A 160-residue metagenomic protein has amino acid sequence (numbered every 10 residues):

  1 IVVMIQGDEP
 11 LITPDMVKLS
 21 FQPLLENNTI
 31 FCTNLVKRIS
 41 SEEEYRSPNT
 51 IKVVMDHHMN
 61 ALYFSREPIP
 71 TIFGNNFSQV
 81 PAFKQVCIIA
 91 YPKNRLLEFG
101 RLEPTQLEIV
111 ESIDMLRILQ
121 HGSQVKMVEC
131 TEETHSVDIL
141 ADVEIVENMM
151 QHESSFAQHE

Functional and structural regions predicted by a protein language model:
I1-P10: Short beta-strand-to-loop acidic/aromatic patch adjacent to the donor-nucleotide binding site
V2, V17-F21, N27-T33, K126-V128 (+2 more regions): Structured catalytic cores of enzymes that bind and process phosphorylated ligands/cofactors
M4, M16, M55, M59 (+3 more regions): Detector for methionine-enriched segments
P10-I12, T134: A short, conserved beta-strand element in the Rossmann-like catalytic core that flanks the donor/metal-binding loop
I12-E103: Conserved core of the sugar-phosphate nucleotidyltransferase
L24, H159-E160: Generic low-complexity segments that are intrinsically disordered, proline-rich and/or Lys/Arg-biased
S78-H159: Conserved alpha/beta core of the MobA/IspD/sugar-nucleotide pyrophosphorylase nucleotidyltransferase superfamily
